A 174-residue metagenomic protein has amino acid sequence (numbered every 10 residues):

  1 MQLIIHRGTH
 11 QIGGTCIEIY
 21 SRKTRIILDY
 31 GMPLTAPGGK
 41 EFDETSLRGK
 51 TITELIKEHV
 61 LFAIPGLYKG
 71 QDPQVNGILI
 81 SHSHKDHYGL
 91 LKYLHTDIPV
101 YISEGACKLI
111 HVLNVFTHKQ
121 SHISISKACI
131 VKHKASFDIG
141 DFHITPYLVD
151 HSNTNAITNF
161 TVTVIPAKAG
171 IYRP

Functional and structural regions predicted by a protein language model:
M1-Q11, T15-G77, D86-T163, P174: His/Asp/Glu-rich metal-coordinating catalytic cores of metallo-dependent phosphodiesterases/hydrolases acting on
I80: An N-terminally biased module of ancient metal coordination in phosphate/nucleic-acid-related enzymes
